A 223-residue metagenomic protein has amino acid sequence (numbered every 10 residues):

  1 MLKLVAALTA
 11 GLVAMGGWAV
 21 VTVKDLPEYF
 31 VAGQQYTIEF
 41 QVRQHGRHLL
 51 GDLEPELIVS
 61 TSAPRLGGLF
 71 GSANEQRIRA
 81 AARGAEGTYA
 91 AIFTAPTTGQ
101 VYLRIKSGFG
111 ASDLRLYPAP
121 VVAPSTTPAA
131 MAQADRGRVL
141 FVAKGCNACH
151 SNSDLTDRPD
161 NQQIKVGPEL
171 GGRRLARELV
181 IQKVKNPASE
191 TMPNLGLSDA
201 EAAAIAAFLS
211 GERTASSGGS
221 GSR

Functional and structural regions predicted by a protein language model:
L12-V20: Proline/serine/threonine-rich low-complexity linkers at boundaries of modular beta-sandwich domains
F30, V122-V142, G219: Electrostatic cytochrome c docking/interface patches
Q34-H48, L57: Beta-strand-rich structural segments
H45, P55-R79, D154-R158: Short amphipathic beta-strand segments in non-cytosolic proteins
R83-A90: Aromatic sugar-binding surface patches on proteins that engage polysaccharides or sugar-phosphate polymers
A91-P96: Short, hydrophobic beta-strand segments
G137, A143-S153, I205-L209: The canonical Cys-X-X-Cys-His
P159-S216: Extracytoplasmic electron-transfer domains, predominantly the class I c-type cytochrome c fold
